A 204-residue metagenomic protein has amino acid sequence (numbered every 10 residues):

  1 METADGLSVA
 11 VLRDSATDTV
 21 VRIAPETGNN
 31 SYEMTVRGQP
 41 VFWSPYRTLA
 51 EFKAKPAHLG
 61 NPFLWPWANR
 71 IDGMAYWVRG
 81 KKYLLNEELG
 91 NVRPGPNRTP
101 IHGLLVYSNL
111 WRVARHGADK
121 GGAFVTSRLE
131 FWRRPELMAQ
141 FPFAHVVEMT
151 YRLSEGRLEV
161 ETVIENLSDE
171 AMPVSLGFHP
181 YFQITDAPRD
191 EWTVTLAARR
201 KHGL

Functional and structural regions predicted by a protein language model:
M1-V163, L167-L204: Surface-exposed acidic/polar loop and edge beta-strand patches at domain peripheries
